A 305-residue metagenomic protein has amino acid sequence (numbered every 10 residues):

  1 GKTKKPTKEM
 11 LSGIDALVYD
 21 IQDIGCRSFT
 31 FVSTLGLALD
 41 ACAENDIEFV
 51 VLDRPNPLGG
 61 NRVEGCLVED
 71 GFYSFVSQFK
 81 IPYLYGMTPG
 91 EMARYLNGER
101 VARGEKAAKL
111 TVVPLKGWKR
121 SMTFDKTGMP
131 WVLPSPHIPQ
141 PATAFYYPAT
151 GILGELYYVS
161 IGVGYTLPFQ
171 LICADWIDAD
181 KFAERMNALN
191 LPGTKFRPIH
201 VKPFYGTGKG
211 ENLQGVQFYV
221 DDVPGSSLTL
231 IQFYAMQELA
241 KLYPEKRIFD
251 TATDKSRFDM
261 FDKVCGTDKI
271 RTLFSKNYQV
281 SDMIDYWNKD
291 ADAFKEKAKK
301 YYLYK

Functional and structural regions predicted by a protein language model:
G1-I14, C26: Glycine-rich oxoanion-binding loops at beta->alpha junctions
I14-I24, V51-L52: Short acidic catalytic loops
D23-L35: Glycine/threonine-rich flexible loop motifs
E44-E48: A short helix->loop->beta-strand "cap" motif at the edges of active sites that frequently abuts
V50-Y73: Glycine-rich, charge-decorated loop segments at or immediately adjacent to ligand/cofactor-binding or catalytic sites
F72-P148: Conserved anion/nucleotide-ligand pocket segment
W118-I199, P203-G208: Glycine-rich, aromatic-lined ligand/substrate-binding cores of catalytic and carbohydrate-binding domains
A174-Y286: Conserved functional hotspot residues or short segments at active or partner-binding sites across diverse domains
